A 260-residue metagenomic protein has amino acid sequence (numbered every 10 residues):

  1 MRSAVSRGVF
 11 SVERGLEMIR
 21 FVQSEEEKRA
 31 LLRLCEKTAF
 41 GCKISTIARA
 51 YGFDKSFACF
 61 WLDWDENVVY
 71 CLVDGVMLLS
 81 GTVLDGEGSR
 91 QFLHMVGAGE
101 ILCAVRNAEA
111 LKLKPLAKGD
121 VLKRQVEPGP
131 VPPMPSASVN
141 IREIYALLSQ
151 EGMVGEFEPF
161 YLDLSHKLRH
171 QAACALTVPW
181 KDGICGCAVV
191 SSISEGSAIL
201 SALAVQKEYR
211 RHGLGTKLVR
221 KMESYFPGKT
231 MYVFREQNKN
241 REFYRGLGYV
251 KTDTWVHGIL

Functional and structural regions predicted by a protein language model:
R2-L16, W64, V68-P133, M231 (+1 more regions): Acyl-donor-binding surface of acyltransferase catalytic domains
G15-I44, V121-P159: Short amphipathic alpha-helix that is part of the acyltransferase structural core
I19-Q23, T38-V96, G186-S201: Conserved donor-binding loop and adjoining core beta-sheet/short helix segment in diverse acyl/aminoacyl transferases
A39-F57, V154-A175: Active-site rim helix/loop that mediates acceptor-substrate recognition in acyltransferases
C59-D63, A175-P179, Y232: Cytosolic beta-strand hydrophobic patch enriched in CBS
G86-Q91, V205, R211-Y225, G246: Conserved acetyl-CoA-binding loop-helix of GNAT-fold acetyltransferases
N107-L116, T216, Q237-T254: Conserved active-site alpha-helix within GNAT-family acetyltransferase domains
L164-K181, G186-L203: A conserved beta-strand-loop-helix scaffold within acyl/acetyltransferase catalytic domains
